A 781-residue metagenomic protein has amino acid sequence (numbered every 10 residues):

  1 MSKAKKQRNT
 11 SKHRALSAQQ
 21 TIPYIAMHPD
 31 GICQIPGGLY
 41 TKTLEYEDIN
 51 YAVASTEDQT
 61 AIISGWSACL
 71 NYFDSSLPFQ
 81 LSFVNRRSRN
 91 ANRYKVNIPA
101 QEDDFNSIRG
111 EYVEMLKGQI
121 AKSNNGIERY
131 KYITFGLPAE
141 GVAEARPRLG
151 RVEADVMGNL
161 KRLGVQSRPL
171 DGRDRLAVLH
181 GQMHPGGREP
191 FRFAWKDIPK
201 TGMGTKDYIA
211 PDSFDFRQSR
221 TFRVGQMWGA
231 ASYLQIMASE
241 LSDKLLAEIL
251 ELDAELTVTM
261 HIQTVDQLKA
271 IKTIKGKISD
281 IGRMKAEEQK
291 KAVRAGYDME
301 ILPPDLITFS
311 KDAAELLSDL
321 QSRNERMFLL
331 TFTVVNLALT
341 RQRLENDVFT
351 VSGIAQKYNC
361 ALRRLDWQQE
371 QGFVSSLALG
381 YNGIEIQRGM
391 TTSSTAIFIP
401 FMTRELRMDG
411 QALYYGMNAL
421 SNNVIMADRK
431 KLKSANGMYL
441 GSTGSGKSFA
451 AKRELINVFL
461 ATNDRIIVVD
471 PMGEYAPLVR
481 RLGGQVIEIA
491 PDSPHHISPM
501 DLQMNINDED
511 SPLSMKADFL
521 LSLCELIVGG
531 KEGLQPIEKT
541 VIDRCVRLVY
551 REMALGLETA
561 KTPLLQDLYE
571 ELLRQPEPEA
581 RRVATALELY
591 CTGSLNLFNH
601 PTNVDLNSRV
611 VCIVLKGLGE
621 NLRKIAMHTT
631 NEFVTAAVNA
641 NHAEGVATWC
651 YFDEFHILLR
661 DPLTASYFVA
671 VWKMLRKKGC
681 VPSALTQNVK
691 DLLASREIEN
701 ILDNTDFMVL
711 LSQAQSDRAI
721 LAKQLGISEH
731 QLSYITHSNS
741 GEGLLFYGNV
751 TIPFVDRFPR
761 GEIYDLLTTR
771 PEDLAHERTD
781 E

Functional and structural regions predicted by a protein language model:
M1-F401: Extended, folded cores of ATP/NTP-driven motor/assembly subunits in large transport and secretion machines
I49, T56-S75, R86, E248-L250 (+11 more regions): P-loop NTPase motor domains
Y439: Hydrophobic anchor at the beta1->P-loop junction of P-loop NTPases
K447: Conserved lysine of the Walker
A450: Hydrophobic positions on the alpha1 helix immediately C-terminal to the Walker A/P-loop
N457-I467, A637: Post-Walker A helix-loop "phosphate-sensing" segment adjacent to the P-loop in P-loop NTPases
G483-I487, E697-L710: A short helix-turn-beta junction within AAA+ P-loop NTPase domains corresponding to the substrate/partner-engaging
L725-D780: Conserved P-loop NTPase
